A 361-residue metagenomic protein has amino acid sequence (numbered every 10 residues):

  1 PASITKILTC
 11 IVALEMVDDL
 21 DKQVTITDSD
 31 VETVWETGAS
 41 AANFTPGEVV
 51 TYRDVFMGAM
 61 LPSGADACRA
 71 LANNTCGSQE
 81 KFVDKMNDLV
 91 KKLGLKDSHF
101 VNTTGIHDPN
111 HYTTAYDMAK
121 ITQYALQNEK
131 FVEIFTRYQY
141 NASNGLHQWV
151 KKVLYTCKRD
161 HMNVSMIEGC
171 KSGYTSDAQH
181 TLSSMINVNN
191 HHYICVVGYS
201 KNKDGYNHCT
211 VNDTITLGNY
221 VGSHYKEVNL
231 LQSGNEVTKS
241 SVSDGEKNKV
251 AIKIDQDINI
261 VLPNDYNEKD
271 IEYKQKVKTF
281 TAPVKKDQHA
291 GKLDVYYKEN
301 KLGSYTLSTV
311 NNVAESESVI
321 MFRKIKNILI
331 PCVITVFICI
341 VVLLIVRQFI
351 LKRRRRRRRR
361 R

Functional and structural regions predicted by a protein language model:
P1-Y116, K120-E129: Active-site-adjacent loops and short helices of periplasmic peptidoglycan-processing enzymes
L95-K96, H107-R355: Domain-terminus/edge residues, biased toward the C-terminal soluble/receptor-binding domains of extracytoplasmic
R357-R361: Short, charged juxtamembrane terminal tails flanking transmembrane helices
